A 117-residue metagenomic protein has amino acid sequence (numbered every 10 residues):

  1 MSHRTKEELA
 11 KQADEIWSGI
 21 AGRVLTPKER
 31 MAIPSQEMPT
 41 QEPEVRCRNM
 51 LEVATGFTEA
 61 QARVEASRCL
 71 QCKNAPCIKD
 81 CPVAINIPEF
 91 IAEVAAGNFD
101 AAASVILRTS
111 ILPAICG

Functional and structural regions predicted by a protein language model:
M1-G117: Ferredoxin-type iron-sulfur electron-transfer modules and their immediate structural context
